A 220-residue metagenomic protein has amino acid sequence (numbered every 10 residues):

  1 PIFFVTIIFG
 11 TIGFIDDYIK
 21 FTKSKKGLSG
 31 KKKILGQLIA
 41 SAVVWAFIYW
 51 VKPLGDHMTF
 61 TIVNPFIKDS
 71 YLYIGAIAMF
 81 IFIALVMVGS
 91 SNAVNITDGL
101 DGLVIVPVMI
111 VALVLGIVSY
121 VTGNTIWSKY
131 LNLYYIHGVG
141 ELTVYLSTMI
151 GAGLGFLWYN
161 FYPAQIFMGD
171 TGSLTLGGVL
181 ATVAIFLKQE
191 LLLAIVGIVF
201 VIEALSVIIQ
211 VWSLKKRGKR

Functional and structural regions predicted by a protein language model:
P1, T22-G36: Membrane-interfacial loop-to-helix junctions in multi-pass inner-membrane proteins
P1-T11, V44, Y49-P65, F82-I83 (+2 more regions): Alpha-helical transmembrane segments
F9-Y18, K23: Alpha-helical transmembrane segments within multi-pass membrane transporters and channels
I15, I19, I39, L100 (+2 more regions): Active-site His/Glu-centered metal-binding helix of metallohydrolases
G27-K31, D69-G75, L133-L142: Interfacial loop-to-helix junctions that mark the boundaries of transmembrane helices in multi-pass membrane
L35-A46: Carboxylate/His-rich catalytic cores and anion/metal-binding grooves
S70-V88: Glycine-rich adenosyl-nucleotide cofactor-binding module
